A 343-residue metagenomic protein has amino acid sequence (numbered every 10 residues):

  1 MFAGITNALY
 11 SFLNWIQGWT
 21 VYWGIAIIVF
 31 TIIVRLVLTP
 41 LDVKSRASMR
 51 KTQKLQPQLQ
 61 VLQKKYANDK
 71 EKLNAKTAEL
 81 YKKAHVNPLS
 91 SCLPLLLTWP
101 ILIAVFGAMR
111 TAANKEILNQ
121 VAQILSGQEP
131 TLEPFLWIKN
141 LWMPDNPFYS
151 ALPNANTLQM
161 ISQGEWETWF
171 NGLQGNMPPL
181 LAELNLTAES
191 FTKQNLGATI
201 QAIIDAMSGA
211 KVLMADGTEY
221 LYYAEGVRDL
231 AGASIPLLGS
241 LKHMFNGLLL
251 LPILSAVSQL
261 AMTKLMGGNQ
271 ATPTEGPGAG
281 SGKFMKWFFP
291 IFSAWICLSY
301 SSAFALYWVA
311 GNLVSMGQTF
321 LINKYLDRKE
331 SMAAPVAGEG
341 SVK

Functional and structural regions predicted by a protein language model:
M1-K343: Helix-loop-helix
